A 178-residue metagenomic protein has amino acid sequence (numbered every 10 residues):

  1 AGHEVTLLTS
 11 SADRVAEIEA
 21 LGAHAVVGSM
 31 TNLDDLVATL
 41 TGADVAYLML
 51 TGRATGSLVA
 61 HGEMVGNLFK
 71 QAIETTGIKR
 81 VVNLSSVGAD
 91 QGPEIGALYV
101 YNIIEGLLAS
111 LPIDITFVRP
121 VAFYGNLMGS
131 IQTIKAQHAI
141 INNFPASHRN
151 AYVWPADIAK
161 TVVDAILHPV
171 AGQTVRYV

Functional and structural regions predicted by a protein language model:
A1-E17, T31-D34, T41-A43, T51-H61 (+2 more regions): Oxidoreductase cofactor-interface core, primarily capturing Rossmann-like NAD(P)-dependent enzymes
L21: N-terminal glycine-/serine-/threonine-rich beta1-alpha1-beta2 phosphate-ribose binding loop of Rossmann-like
G28: Cofactor-binding loops of NAD(P)H-dependent oxidoreductases, dominated by short-chain dehydrogenase/reductases
